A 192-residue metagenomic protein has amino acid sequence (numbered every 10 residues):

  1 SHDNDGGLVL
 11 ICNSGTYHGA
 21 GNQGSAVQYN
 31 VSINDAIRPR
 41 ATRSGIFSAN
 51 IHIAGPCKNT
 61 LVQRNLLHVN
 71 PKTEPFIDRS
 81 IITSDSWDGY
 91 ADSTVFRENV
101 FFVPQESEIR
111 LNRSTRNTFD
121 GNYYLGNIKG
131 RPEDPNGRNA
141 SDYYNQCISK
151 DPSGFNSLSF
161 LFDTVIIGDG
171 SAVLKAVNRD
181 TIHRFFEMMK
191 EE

Functional and structural regions predicted by a protein language model:
S1-G7, A20-R38, K58-P71, D92-V103 (+2 more regions): Right-handed parallel beta-helix
D3-C12, A20, A36-A49, G55 (+3 more regions): Short glycine/acidic-rich loop motifs that flank beta-strands on beta-rich extracellular proteins
Y17-N22, I53, W87: Alpha-helix capping and helix-loop boundary segments enriched in small/acidic/polar residues
S84, P104-R110, L161-F162, G170-L174: Active-site rim elements
S86-G89, Q146: Glycan-recognition and catalytic regions of carbohydrate-active enzymes
V100, E108, Y143-Q146: A structural motif corresponding to the C-terminal lobe/cap of the Radical SAM core domain
P132-E192: Surface beta-loop-beta hairpin patches that serve as ligand-binding interfaces in beta-rich domains
